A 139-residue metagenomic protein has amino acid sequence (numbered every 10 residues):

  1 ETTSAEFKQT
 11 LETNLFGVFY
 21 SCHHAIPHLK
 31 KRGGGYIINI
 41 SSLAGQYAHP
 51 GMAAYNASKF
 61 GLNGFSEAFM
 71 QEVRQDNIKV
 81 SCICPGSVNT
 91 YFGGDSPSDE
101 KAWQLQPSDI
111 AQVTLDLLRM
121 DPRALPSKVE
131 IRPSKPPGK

Functional and structural regions predicted by a protein language model:
T3-K8: Substrate-binding pocket helix/loop in short-chain dehydrogenase/reductase
C22, S58: Active-site helix of classical SDR
H24-G33: A short helix-coil junction within the Rossmann-fold of NAD(P)-dependent oxidoreductases
S42: Residue(s) in the substrate-gating loop at a strand-loop-helix junction that position the organic substrate next
Y47, A68-I78: Active-site-adjacent segment of SDR/Rossmann-fold oxidoreductases
H49-A53: Active-site loop immediately N-terminal to the catalytic Tyr-X3-Lys motif of short-chain dehydrogenase/reductase
I78, C82-I83, T90, D99-K139: C-terminal helical subdomain
